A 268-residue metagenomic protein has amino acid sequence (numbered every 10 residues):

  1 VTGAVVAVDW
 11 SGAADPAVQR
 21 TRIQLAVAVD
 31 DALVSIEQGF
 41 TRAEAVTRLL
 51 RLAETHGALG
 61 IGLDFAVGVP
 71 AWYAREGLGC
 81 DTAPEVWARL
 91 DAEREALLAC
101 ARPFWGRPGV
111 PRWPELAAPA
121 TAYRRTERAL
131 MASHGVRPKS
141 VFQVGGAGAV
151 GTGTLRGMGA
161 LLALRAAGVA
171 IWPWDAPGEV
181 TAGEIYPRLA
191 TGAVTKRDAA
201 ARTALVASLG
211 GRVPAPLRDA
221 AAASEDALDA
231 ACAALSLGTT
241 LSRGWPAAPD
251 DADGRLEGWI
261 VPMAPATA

Functional and structural regions predicted by a protein language model:
T2-V6, W10-A268: RNase H-like (RuvC/DEDD) metal-dependent nuclease/polynucleotide-processing core
